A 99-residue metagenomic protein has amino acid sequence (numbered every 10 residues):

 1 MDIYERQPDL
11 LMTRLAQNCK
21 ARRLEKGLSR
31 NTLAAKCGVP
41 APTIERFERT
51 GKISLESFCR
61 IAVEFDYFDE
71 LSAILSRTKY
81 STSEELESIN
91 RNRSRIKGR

Functional and structural regions predicted by a protein language model:
M1-E25: A short, Lys/Arg-rich alpha-helix, primarily the initiator
Q17-L33, R91-R99: Short basic helix-loop element that most often maps to the first helix and adjoining turn of HTH DNA-binding modules
C19, R30, A41, L55-F58: Helix-turn-helix DNA-binding elements, focusing on the entry/boundary residues of the two helices that contact DNA
G27-E45: Short alpha-helical DNA-recognition segment
T50-V63: Short, basic-rich loop-to-helix N-cap that marks the start of a DNA-contacting helix
S72-R99: Short, charged recognition helix plus adjacent turn of helix-turn-helix-like nucleic-acid-binding domains
